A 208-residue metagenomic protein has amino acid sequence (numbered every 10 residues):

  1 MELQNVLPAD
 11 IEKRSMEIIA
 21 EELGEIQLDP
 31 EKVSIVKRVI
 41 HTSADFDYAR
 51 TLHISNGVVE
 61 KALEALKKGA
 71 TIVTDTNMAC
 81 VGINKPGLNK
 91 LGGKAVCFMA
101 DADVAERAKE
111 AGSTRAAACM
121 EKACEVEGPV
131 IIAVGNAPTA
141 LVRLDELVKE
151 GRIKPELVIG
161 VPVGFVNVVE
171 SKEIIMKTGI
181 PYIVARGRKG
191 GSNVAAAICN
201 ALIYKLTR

Functional and structural regions predicted by a protein language model:
M1-P30: Charged, compositionally biased N-terminal leader segments and the immediate start of the first structured element
Q27-H41: N-terminal glycine-rich anion-binding loops that anchor highly charged ligand groups
L28, E64-L66, G87-N89, K122-E127 (+4 more regions): Solvent-exposed alpha-helices and their adjacent loops that cap or buttress functional pockets in soluble metabolic
T42-A49, A105-E106: Short, basic, glycine/proline-bearing loop/turn elements
R50-A65: A short, well-structured juxtamembrane/interface segment
D75, I159-G160, I198: Buried hydrophobic positions in well-ordered alpha/beta secondary-structure cores of metabolic enzymes
T76-E150, P155-E156, G164: Conserved mixed alpha/beta catalytic, RNA-binding, or beta-rich assembly cores of soluble enzyme, regulatory
V166-R208: C-terminal functional extensions of proteins
